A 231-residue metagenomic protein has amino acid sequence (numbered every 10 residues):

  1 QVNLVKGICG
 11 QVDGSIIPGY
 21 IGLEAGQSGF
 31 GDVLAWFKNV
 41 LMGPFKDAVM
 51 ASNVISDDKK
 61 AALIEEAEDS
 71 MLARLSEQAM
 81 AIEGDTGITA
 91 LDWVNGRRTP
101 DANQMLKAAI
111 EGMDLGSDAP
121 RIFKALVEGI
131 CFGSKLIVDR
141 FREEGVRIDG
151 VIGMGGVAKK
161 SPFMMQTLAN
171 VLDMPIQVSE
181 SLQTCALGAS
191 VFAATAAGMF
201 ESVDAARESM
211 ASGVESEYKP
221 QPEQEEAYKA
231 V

Functional and structural regions predicted by a protein language model:
V2-V231: Glycine/Thr-rich phosphate-binding loops that ligate phosphate moieties of nucleotide and other phosphorylated ligands
